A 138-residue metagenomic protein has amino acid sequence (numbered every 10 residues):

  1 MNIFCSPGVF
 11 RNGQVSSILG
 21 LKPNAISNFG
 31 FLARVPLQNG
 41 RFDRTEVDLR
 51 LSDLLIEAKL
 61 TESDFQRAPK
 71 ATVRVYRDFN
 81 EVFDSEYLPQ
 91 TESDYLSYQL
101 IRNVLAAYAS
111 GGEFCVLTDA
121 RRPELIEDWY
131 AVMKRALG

Functional and structural regions predicted by a protein language model:
M1-R34: Acidic-basic catalytic patches of nuclease active cores, encompassing PD-(D/E)XK and other metal-cofactor nuclease
F4, S16, N80, D84 (+1 more regions): Generic detector of well-ordered alpha-helical segments enriched in charged/polar residues, highlighting helical
V9, R77, E81, L137-G138: Accessory terminal regions of nucleic-acid processing enzymes
V9-G13, R50-A58, A107-E113: Secondary-structure boundary elements
G13, Q66, I126: Short acidic, gly/pro-rich beta-turn/loop elements at beta-sheet edges and active-site/ligand-binding grooves
N24-L54, A58-D64, A68, E92-S93: Active-site metal-binding core of divalent-cation-utilizing nuclease and nuclease-like domains
L60-A120: Catalytic cores of nucleic-acid endonucleases
Y108, C115-G138: Non-catalytic C-terminal interaction segments of nucleic acid-processing enzymes
